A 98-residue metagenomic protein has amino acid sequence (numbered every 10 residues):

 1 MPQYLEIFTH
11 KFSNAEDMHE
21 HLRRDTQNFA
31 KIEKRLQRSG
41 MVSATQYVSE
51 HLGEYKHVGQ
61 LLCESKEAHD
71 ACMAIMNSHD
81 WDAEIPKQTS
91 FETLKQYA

Functional and structural regions predicted by a protein language model:
M1-I75, S90-A98: Short S/T/G/P-rich N-terminal loop/turn motif that feeds into the first structured element of a domain
A30, N77-I85: A common structural junction motif
